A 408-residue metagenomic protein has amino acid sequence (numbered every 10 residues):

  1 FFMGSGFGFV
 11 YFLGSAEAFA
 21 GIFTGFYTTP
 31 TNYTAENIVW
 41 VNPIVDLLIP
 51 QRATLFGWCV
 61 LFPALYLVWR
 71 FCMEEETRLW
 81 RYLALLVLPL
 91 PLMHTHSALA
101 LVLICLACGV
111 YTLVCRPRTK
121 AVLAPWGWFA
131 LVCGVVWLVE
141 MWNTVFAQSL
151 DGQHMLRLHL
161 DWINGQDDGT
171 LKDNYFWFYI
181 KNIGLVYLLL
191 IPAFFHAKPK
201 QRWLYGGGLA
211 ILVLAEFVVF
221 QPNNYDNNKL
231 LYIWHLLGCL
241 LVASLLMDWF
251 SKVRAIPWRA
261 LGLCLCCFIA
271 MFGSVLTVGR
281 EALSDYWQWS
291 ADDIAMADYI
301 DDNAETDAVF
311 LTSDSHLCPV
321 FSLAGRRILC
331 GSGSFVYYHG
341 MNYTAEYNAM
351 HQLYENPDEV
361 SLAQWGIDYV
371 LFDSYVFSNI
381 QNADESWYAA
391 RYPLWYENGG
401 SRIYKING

Functional and structural regions predicted by a protein language model:
F2-F71: Conserved catalytic motifs of ABC-family nucleotide-binding domains
V45-L48, L67, W80-T95: Membrane-interface alpha helices of multi-pass inner-membrane proteins
T54, L99-V102, N223-S251: Hydrophobic/aromatic-rich transmembrane helices and adjacent perimembrane loops
P63-F71, I104-T112, R116, K181-R202 (+1 more regions): Hydrophobic, aromatic-rich transmembrane alpha-helices and their immediate juxtamembrane boundary segments
V68-E75, L83, A100-L131: Perimembrane helix-loop-helix junctions
R78-P89, I104, A124-L131, A197-V219 (+1 more regions): Transmembrane alpha-helix segments characteristic of polytopic inner-membrane glycan-assembly/cell-envelope
P117-N143, V186, L190-P192, L265-I269: Hydrophobic alpha-helical membrane-interfacial segments at the cytosolic entry of transmembrane helices
R254-G408: Extracytoplasmic
